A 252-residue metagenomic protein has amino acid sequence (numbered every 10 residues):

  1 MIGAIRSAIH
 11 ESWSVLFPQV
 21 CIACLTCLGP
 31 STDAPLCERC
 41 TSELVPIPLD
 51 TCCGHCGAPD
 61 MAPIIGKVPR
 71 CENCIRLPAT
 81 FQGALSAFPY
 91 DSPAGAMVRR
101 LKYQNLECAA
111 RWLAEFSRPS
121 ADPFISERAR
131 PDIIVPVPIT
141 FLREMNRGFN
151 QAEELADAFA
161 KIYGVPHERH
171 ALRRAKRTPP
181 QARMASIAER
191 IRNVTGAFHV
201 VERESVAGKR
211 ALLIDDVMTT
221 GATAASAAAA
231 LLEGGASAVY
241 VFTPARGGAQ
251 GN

Functional and structural regions predicted by a protein language model:
M1-N252: Glycine-rich phosphate/pyrophosphate-handling loop used in enzymes and phosphotransfer proteins
